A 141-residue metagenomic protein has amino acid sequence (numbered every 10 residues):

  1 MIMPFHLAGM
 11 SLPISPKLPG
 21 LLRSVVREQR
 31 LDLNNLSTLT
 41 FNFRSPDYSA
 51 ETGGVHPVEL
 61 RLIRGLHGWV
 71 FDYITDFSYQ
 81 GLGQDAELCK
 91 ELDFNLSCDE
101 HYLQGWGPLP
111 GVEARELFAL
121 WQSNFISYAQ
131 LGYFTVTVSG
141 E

Functional and structural regions predicted by a protein language model:
M1-P46, G132-G140: N-terminal domain-onset segments
M3, L39-F41, W69, T75 (+3 more regions): Short non-domain terminal segments
H6, Q29-L31, P46-A50, L82-Q84 (+3 more regions): Short, flexible coil/linker segments at or flanking structured domains
L22, V26-R30, N34, S78 (+5 more regions): Generic secondary-structure transition motif, activating predominantly at the C-termini of alpha-helices
R30-W69: Amphipathic, interaction-prone secondary-structure segments
F43-S45, L62-R64, D76, L96-C98 (+1 more regions): Surface-exposed beta-strand edges and flanking loops
L66-E116: An exposed acidic His-Trp-rich patch
E100-E141: Low-complexity intrinsically disordered segments
